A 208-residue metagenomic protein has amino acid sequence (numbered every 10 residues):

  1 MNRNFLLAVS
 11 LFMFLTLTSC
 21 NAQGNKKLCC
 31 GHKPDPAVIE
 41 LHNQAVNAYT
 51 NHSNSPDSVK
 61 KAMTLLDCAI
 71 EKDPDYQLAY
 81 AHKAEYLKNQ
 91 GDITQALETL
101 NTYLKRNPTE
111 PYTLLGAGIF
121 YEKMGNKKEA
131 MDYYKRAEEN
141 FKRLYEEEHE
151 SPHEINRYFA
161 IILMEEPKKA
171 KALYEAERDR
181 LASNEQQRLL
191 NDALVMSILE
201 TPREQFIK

Functional and structural regions predicted by a protein language model:
N25-C29, A160-K208: Terminal, low-structured helical/coil segments at or just beyond the last alpha-helical repeat
P36-K72, H82: Alpha-helical segment of the N-proximal tetratricopeptide repeat
N54-L65, Q90-T102, N126-R136, E166-K169: Structural signature of tandem alpha-helical TPR/SEL1-like repeats, specifically the intra-repeat loop/turn
D67-E71, N101-K105, E138-E139, E146 (+1 more regions): Conserved structural position within tetratricopeptide repeats
